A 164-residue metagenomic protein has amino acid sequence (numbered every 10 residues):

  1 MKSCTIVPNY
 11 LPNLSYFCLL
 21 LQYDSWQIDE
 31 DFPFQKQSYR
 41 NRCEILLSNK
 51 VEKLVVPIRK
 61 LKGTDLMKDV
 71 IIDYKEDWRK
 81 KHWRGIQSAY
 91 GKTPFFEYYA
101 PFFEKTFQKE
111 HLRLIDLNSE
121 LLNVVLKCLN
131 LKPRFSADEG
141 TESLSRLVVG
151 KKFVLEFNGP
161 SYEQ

Functional and structural regions predicted by a protein language model:
M1-Q164: Residues lining hydrophobic/aromatic ligand-binding pockets adjacent to catalytic sites
